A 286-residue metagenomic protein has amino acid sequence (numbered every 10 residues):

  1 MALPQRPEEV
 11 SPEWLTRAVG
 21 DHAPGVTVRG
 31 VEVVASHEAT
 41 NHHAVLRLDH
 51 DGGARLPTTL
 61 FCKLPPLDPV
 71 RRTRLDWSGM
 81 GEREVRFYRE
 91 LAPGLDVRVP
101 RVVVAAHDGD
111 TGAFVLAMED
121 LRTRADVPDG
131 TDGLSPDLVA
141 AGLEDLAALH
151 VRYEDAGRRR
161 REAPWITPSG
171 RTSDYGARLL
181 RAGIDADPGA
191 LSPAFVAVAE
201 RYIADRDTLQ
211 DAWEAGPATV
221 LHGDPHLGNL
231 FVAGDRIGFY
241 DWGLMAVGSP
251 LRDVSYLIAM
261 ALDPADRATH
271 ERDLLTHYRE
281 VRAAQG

Functional and structural regions predicted by a protein language model:
M1-T111, A233-I237: Conserved NTP-binding catalytic cores of kinases and kinase-like/nucleotidyltransferase enzymes across multiple kinase
H37-G52, F61, R206-R252: Active-site acidic catalytic loop and adjacent metal/ATP-binding pocket of ATP-dependent phosphoryl transfer enzymes
V70-R74, V127-D132, Y240, Y256-P264: Glycine- and acidic
D76-M80, G130-A141, A246-S249, L262 (+2 more regions): Short alpha-helix boundary/capping segments
R86, L251-Q285: Active-site activation/catalytic loop segments of kinase-like enzymes and analogous catalytic loops in related
G94-V99, Y153-E162, A283-G286: Surface-exposed helix-capping loop/turn segments at secondary-structure junctions
A113-T123: Conserved short submotifs of the Hanks-type protein kinase catalytic core that shape the nucleotide-binding pocket
A125-H222, A233-G234: ATP-dependent phospho-/nucleotidyl transfer catalytic cores
